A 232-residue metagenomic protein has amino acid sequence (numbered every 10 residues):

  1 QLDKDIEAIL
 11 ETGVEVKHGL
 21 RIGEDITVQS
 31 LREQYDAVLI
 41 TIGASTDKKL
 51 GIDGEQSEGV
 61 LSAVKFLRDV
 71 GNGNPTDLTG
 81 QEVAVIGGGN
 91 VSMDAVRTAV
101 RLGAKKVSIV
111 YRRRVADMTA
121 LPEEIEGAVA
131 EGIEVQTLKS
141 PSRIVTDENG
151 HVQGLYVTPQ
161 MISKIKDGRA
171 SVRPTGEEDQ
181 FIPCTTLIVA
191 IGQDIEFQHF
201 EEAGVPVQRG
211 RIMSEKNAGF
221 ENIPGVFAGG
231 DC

Functional and structural regions predicted by a protein language model:
Q1-A8, V16, V96-R143: Rossmann-like dinucleotide-binding cores of NAD(P)H-dependent redox enzymes
L2, E7-R21, D47-L102, V207-N217 (+1 more regions): Glycine-rich dinucleotide-binding loop and its adjacent helix/turn
D3-I52, R143-Y156, M161-K164, T186-I188 (+1 more regions): Feature captures the FAD/FMN-dependent oxidoreductase FAD-binding
E15-G19, L61, E134-Q136, Y156 (+1 more regions): General small-molecule cofactor/ligand-binding pocket signal
V28, K49-G51, N72, A95-V96 (+3 more regions): Short glycine-/acidic-enriched loop or helix-start segments at secondary-structure transitions that form or flank
G43, G88, Y111-R114, T146 (+1 more regions): Cofactor-binding loop segments of dinucleotide-utilizing enzymes, especially the Rossmann-like FAD- and NAD(P)+-binding
Q56-G80, I165-C232: FAD-site-proximal beta/loop scaffold in flavoenzymes
